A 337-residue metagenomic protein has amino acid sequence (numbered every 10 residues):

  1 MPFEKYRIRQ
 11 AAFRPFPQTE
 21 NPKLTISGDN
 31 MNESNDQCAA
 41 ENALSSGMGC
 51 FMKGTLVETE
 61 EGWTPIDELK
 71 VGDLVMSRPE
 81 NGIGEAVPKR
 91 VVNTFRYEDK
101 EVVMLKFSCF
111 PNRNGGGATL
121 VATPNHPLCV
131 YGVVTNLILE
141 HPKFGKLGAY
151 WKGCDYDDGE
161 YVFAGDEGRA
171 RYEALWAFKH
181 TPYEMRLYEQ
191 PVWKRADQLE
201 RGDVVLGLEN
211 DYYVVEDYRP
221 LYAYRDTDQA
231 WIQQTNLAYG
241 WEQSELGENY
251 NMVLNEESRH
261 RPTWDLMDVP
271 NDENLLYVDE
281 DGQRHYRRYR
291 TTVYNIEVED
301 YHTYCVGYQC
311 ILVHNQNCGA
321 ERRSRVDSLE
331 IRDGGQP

Functional and structural regions predicted by a protein language model:
P2-F16, N21-P337: HINT superfamily self-processing domains
